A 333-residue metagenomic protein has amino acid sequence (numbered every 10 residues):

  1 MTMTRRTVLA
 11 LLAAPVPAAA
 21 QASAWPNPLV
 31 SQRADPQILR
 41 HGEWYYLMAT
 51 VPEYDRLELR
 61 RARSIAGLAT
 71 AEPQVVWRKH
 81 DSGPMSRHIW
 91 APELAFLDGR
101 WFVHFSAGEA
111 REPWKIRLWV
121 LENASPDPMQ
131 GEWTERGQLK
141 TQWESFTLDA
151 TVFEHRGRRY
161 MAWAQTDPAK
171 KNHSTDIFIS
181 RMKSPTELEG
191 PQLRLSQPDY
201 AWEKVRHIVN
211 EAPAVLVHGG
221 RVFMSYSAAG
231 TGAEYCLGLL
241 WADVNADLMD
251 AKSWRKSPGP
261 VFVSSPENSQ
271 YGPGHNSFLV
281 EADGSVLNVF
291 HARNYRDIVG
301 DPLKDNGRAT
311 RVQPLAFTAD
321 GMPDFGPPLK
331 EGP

Functional and structural regions predicted by a protein language model:
T2-M3, L9-L12, A19-P333: Carbohydrate-active catalytic/glycan-binding domains of CAZyme proteins, especially the secreted or lumenal ectodomains
